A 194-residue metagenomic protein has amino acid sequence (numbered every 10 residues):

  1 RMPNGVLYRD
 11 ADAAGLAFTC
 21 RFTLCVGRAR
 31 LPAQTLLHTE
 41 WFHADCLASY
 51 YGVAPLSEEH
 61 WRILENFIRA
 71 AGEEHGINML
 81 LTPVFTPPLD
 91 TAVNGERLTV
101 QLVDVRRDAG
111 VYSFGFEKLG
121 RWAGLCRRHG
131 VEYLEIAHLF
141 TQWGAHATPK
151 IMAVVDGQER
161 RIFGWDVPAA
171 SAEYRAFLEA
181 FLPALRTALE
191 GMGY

Functional and structural regions predicted by a protein language model:
R1-Y194: Aromatic-lined carbohydrate-binding surfaces of glycoside hydrolases
